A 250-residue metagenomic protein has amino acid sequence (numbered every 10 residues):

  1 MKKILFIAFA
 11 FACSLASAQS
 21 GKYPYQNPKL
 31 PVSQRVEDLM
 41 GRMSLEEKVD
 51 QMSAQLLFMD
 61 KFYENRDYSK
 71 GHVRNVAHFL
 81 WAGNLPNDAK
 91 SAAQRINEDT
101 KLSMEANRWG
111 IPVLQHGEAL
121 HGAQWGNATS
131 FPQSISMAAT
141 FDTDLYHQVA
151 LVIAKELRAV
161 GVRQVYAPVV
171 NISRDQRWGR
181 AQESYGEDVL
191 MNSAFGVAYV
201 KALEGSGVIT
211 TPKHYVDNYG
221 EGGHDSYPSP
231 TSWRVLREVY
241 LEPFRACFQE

Functional and structural regions predicted by a protein language model:
M1-G21: Bacterial Sec-dependent N-terminal signal peptides
A18-E250: Glycoside hydrolase catalytic-domain context in secreted enzymes
